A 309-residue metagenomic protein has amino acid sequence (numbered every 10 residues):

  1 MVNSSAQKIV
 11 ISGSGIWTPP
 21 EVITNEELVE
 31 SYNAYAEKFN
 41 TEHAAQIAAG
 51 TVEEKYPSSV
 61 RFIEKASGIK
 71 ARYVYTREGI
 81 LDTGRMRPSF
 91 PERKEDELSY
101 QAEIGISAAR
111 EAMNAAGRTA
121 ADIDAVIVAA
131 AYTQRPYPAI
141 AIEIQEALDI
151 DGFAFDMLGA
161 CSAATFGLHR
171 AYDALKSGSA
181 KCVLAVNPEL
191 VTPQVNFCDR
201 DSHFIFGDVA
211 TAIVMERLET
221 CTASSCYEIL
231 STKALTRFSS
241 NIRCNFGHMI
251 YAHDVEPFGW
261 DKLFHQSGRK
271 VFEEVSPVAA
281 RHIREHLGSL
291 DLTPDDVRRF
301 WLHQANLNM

Functional and structural regions predicted by a protein language model:
V2-L98, D199-P277, R281: Condensing-enzyme catalytic core mediating Claisen C-C bond formation in acyl metabolism
W17, V128-R135, G159-A164, N187-P193 (+1 more regions): Acidic, glycine-rich active-site loops and adjacent beta-strand->loop/helix elements that engage anionic groups
V22-I23, Y137-I140, L168-H169, Q194-R200 (+1 more regions): Short acidic, glycine/serine/threonine-rich loops at helix termini
S67-V74, E78-R87, D96, A130-L184: Conserved catalytic cysteine-centered active-site region of acyl-thioester-dependent Claisen-condensing enzymes
R85-A121, A125-I127, A131: Hydrophobic alpha-helical hairpins/lids featuring a short glycine-rich hinge
A108-D124, R281-R298: Phosphate/pyrophosphate-binding loops at sites that engage ATP/ADP/AMP, CoA/4′-phosphopantetheine, polyphosphate
A129-P136, V297-M309: Glycine-rich phosphate-binding loops at beta-strand->alpha-helix junctions
S179-A210: Flexible, glycine-rich active-site loops centered on histidine and acidic residues that chelate a metal or position
